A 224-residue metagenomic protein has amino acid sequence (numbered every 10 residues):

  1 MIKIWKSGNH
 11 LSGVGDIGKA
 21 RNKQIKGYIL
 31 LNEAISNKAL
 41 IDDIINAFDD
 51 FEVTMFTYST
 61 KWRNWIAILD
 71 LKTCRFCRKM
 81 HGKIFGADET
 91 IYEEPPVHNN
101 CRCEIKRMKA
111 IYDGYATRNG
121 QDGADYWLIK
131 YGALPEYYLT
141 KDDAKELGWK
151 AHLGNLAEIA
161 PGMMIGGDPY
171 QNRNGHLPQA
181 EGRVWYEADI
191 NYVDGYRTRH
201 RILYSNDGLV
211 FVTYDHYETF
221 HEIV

Functional and structural regions predicted by a protein language model:
M1-N100, K106-G114, R118-D122, K141-E146 (+2 more regions): Domain-core detector
M55, L139, L209-F211: Alpha-helical interaction segments
I66, T90-Y92, W127, Y131-P135 (+1 more regions): Short aromatic-glycine motifs in intrinsically disordered, low-complexity regions
L69, H81, R107, Y192-D194 (+2 more regions): Short, flexible loop/turn elements at secondary-structure junctions
T73, N99, V184, T198 (+1 more regions): Residues that flank catalytic or metal-binding motifs in active/ligand-binding sites
C77, A188, I202-L203: Short hydrophobic/aromatic-rich beta-strand motifs
D122-T198: The feature represents the first ordered module of a protein
T198-V224: A short, surface-exposed interaction/processing loop segment used at functional sites
